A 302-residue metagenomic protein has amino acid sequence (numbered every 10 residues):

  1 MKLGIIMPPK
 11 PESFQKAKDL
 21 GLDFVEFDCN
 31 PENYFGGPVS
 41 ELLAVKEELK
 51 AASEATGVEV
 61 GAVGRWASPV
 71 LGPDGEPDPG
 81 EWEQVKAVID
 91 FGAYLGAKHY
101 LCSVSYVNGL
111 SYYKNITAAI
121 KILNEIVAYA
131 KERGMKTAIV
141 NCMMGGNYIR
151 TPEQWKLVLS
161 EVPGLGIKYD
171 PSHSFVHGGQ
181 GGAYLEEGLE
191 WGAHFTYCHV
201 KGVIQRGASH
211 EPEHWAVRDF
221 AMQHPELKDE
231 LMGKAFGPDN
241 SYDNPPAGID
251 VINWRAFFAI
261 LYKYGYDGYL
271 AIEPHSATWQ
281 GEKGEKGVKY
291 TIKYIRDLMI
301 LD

Functional and structural regions predicted by a protein language model:
M1-K98, N124, K131, G164-G166 (+5 more regions): N-terminal pre-domain/capping segments
I6-K10, D28-E32, R65-S68, S105-V107 (+5 more regions): Active-site beta-loop-alpha junctions enriched in small/polar residues
P11, G248-K263: A short, acidic, amphipathic alpha-helical segment used as a generic capping/interface helix at domain edges
K16, A128-V251: Acidic/histidine-rich catalytic cores of soluble enzymes
G37-V45, E76-Q84, L110-K121, G146-R150 (+4 more regions): Alpha-helix N-cap and loop-to-helix initiation/capping positions
E54-A55, L71-Y169, V176: Active-site acidic/histidine proton-transfer and metal-coordination neighborhood in alpha/beta enzyme cores
K228-L231, F257-I272: Short glycine/proline-rich, acidic loop/turn segments that cap or connect secondary-structure elements
G268-I295: C-terminal/domain-terminus segments
